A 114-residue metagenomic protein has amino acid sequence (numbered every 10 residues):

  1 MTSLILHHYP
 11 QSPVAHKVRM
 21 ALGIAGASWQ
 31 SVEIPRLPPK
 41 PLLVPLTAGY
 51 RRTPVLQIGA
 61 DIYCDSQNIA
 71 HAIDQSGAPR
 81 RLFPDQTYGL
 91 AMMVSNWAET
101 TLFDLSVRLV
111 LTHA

Functional and structural regions predicted by a protein language model:
M1-A114: GST-like domain detector, emphasizing the conserved glutathione-binding G-site in the N-terminal thioredoxin-like
